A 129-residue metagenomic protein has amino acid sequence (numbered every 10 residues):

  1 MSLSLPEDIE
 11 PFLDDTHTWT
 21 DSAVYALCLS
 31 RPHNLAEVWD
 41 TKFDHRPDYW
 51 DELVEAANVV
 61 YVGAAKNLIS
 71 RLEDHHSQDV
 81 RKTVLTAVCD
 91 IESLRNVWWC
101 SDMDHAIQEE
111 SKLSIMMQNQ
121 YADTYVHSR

Functional and structural regions predicted by a protein language model:
M1-K66, S70-E73, D104-K112: GIY-YIG nuclease catalytic motif and its immediate N-terminal context
T16, L85-T86: Short secondary-structure boundary/capping segments
V59-V62, E92-D102: A short, exposed loop/beta-hairpin motif centered on an aromatic-Gly-Thr core
D74-Q78: Residue-level signal for well-ordered alpha-helical positions
T86-E92: Charge-biased low-complexity segments
M117-R129: Coupling/hinge elements of helicase-like and P-loop NTPase modules
